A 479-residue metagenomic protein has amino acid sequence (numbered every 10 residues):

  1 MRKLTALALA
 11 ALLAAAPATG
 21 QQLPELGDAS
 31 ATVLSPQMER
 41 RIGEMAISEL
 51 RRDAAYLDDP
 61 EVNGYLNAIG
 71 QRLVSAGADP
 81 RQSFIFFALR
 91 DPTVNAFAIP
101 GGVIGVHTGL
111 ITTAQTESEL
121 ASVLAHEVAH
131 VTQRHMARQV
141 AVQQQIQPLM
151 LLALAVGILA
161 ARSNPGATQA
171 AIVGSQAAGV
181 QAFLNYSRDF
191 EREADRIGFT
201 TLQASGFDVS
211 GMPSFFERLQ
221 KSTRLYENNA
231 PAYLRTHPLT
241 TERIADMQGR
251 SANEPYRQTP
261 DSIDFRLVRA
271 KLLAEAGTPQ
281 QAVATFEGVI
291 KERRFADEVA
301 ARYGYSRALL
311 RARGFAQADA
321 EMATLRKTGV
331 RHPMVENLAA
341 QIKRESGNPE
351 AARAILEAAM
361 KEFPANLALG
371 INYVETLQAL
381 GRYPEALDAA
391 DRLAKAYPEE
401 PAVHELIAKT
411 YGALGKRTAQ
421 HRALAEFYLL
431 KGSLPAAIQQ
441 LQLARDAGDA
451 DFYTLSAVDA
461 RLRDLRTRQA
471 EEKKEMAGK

Functional and structural regions predicted by a protein language model:
R2-F97, G179-V180, S222-L225, V283-F286 (+8 more regions): Hydrophobic or amphipathic, alpha-helical segments that drive membrane association/targeting
G20-Q21, L26-V33, E44, Y56 (+9 more regions): Extracytoplasmic and endomembrane cell-envelope/extracellular-matrix remodeling and assembly machinery
D53-G64, A76-F86, M136-Q143, G166-A170 (+1 more regions): Surface-exposed patches in mature extracellular/periplasmic domains of secreted proteins
G105-S122, L184-D189: Short pre-active-site segment immediately N-terminal to the catalytic Zn-binding motif
V106, S122-H130, R134-H135, A194: Active-site recognition of the HExxH zinc-binding catalytic motif
S118, V128-Q145: Catalytic Zn2+-binding segment of zinc metalloproteases
P148-S163, A170-A182: Membrane-active amphipathic alpha-helices enriched in small hydrophobic residues
